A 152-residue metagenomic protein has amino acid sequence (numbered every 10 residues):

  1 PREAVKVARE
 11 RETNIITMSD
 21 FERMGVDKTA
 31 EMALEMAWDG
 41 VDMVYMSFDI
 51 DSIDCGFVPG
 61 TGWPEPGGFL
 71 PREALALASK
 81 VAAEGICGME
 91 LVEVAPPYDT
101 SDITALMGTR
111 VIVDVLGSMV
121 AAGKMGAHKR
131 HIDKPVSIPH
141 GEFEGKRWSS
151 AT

Functional and structural regions predicted by a protein language model:
R2-E3, V7, N14-T152: Catalytic cores of soluble, metal-dependent hydrolases
